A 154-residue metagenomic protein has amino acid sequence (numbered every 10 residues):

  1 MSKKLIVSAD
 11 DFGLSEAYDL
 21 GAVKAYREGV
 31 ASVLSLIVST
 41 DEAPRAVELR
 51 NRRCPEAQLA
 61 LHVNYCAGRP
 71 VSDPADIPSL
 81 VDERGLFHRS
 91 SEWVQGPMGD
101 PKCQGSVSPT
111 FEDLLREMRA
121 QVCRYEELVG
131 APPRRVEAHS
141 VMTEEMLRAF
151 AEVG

Functional and structural regions predicted by a protein language model:
M1-E16, A22: Boundary/entry segment of secreted carbohydrate-active catalytic domains
K4-I6, A31-S35, E56-H62, P133-E137: Structural preference for beta-strand elements that scaffold enzyme active sites
D10-F12, I37-D41, H62-C66, H139-V141: Active-site beta-loop-alpha junctions enriched in small/polar residues
S15-V23, L114-R124: Short, acidic/polar
E16-E42: A short alpha/beta connector and helix-capping loop motif
A22-E28, P44-Q58, A75, S79-D82 (+1 more regions): Acidic (Asp/Glu)-rich catalytic clusters
P70-V107: Active-site gating loops and adjacent loop-to-helix segments of metal-dependent hydrolytic enzymes
F111-E112, R119-G154: Catalytic domains of cell-wall/extracellular-matrix polysaccharide-remodeling enzymes, centered on de-N-acetylation
